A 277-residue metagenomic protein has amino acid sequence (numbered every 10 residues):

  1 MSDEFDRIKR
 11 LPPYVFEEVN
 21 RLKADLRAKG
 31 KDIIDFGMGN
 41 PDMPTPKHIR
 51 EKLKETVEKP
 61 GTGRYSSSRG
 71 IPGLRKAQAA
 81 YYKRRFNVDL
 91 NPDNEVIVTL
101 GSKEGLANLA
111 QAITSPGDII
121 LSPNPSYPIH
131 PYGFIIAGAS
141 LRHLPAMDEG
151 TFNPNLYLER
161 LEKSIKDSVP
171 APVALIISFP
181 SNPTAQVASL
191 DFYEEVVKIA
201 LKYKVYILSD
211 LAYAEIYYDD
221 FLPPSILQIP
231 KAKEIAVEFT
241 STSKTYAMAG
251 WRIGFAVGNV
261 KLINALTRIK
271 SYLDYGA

Functional and structural regions predicted by a protein language model:
S2-G101, N108, R160: N-terminal small-domain helix-loop-helix segment of the aminotransferase-like
L26-K29, A137, K202-Y203: Helix C-cap/helix->beta junction micro-motif
A112-F134: Conserved PLP-anchoring active-site segment centered on the Schiff-base-forming lysine
D118, A139, K202-V205, K233-E234: A short helix->loop->beta-strand "cap" motif at the edges of active sites that frequently abuts
S122, H143, I207-S209, Y275: Hydrophobic residues in well-ordered beta-strands that form the structural core
M147-D219: Active-site phosphate-binding strand-loop segment of PLP-dependent enzymes
I229, K233-A277: Conserved core segment of the aminotransferase class I/II
